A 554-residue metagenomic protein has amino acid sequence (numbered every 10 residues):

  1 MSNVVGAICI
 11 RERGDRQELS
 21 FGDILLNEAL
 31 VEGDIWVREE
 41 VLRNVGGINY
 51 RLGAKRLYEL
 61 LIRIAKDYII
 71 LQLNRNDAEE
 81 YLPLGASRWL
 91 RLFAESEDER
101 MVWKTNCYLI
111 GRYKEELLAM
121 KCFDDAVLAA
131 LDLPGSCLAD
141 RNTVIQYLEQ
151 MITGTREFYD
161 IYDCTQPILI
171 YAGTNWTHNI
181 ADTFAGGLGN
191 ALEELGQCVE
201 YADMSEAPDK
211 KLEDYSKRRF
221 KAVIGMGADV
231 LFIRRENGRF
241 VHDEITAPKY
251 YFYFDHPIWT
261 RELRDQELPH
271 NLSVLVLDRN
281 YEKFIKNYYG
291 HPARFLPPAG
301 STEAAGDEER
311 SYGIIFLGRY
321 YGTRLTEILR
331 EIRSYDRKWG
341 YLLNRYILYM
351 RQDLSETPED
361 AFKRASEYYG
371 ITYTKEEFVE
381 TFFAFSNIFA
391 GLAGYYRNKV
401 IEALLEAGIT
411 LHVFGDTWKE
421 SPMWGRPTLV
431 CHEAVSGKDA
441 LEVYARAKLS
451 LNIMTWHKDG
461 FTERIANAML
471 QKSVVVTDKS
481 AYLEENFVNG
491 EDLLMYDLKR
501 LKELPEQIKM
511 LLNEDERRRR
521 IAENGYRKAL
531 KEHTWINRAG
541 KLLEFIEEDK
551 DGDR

Functional and structural regions predicted by a protein language model:
M1-I10: A short, conserved acidic/glycine-rich loop-to-beta-strand motif that forms the donor nucleotide-sugar/metal
R11-T105: Conserved nucleotide-sugar donor-binding catalytic segment
E59, K66, Y81-Y159: C-terminal subregions of glycosyltransferases and related glycan-biosynthesis enzymes
L73, H242-H256, S273-V276, G313-I315: Active-site proximal beta-strand in glycosyltransferases
I145-P248, F382-N387, G391, Y395 (+2 more regions): N-terminal pre-catalytic "stem/leader" segment of glycosyltransferase-like enzymes
E157-P167, Y171-F184, N190, N287-K458 (+1 more regions): Nucleotide-sugar donor-binding catalytic core of glycosyltransferases
D163, I168-T174, T183-M204, E267-L268 (+4 more regions): Catalytic binding pocket for nucleotide-activated donors in carbohydrate/polymer assembly enzymes
R261-L275: A conserved, positively charged/aromatic
